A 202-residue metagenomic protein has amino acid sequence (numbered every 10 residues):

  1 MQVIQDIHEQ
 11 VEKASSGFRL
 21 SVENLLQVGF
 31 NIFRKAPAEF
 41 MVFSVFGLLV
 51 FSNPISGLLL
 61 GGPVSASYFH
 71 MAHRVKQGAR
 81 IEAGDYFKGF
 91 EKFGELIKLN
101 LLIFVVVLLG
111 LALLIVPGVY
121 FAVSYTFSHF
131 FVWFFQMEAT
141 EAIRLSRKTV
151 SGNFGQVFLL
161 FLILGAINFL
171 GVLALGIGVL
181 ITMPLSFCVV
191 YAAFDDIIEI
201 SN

Functional and structural regions predicted by a protein language model:
M1-E12, F18-V22, L26, R34: N-terminal leader/transit sequences and adjacent low-complexity N-terminal tails of integral membrane proteins
V3-K13, S52-R80, F104-R144, V172-N202: Selective recognition of hydrophobic, aromatic-rich stretches within alpha-helical transmembrane segments of polytopic
G17, A36, P63, G78 (+1 more regions): Residue-level signal for short amphipathic helical patches enriched in basic/charged and nearby hydrophobic residues
L20-L49, A83-L109, V123-V172, N202: Interfacial aromatic "cap" segments that immediately flank transmembrane helices in multipass membrane proteins
